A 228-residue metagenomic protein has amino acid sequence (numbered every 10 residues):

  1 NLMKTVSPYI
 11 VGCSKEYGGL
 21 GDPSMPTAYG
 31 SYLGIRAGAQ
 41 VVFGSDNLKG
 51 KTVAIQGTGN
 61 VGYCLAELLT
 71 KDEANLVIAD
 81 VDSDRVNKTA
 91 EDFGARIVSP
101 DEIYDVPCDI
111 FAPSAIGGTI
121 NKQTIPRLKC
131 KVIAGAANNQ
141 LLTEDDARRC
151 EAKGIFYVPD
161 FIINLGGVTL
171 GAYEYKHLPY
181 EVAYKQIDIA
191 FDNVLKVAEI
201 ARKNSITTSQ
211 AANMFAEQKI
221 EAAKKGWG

Functional and structural regions predicted by a protein language model:
N1-V6, A66-K71, K88-E91, V168-Y173: Short acidic, glycine/serine/threonine-rich loops at helix termini
N1-Y29: Phosphate/diphosphate ligand-binding glycine-rich loop within oxidoreductases
T5-S14, S99-D101, N121-K122, I155 (+1 more regions): Short, structured secondary-structure boundary patches
G21, I55, G59, L76-A79 (+9 more regions): Hydrophobic alpha-helical scaffolding
D22-I110: Glycine-rich phosphate/diphosphate-binding loop of Rossmann-like nucleotide-binding domains
A39, K131-G228: Adenosine-phosphate binding glycine-rich loop
G50, V81-I162: Rossmann-like adenosine-cofactor binding region
N60-E67, T124-I125, A147, A222-G228: Short glycine/threonine-rich loop-to-helix capping motif typified by GTGT followed within a few residues by an Asp-Pro
